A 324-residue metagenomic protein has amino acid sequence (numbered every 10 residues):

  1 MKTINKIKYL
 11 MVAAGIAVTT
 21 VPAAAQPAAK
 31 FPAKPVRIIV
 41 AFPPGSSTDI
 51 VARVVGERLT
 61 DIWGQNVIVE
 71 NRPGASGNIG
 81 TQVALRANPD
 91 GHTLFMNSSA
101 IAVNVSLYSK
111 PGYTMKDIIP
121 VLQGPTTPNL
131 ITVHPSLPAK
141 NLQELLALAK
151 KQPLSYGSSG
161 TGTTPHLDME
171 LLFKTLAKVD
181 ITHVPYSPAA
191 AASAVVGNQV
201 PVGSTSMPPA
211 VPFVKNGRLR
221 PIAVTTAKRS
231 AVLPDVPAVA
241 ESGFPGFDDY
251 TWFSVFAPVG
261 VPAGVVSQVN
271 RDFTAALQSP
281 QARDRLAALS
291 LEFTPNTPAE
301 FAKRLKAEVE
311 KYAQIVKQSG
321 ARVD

Functional and structural regions predicted by a protein language model:
M1-A33, V323-D324: Short, low-complexity disordered leader/linker segments with a strong preference for bacterial N-terminal type II
A25-D117, P153, T161, A177-S204 (+3 more regions): N-terminal (or domain-start) structured segment
A33, T60-G64, A177, G243-Y250 (+1 more regions): A short C-terminal helix-loop "cap" of Rossmann-like NAD(P)-dependent dehydrogenase/epimerase domains
A33-P35, K215, E241, A263-D324: An extracytoplasmic/periplasmic, membrane-proximal ligand-sensing/linker region
I50, V54, R58, I79 (+15 more regions): Extracytoplasmic/secreted proteins, especially bacterial periplasmic and envelope-associated proteins
R86-H92, S106-A190, V202, V239 (+1 more regions): Hinge/capping helix and adjacent helix->loop/strand transition within the periplasmic-binding protein
A100-S109, F173-T175, V202-V236: A ligand-binding cleft/hinge motif common to bilobed small-molecule-binding domains
